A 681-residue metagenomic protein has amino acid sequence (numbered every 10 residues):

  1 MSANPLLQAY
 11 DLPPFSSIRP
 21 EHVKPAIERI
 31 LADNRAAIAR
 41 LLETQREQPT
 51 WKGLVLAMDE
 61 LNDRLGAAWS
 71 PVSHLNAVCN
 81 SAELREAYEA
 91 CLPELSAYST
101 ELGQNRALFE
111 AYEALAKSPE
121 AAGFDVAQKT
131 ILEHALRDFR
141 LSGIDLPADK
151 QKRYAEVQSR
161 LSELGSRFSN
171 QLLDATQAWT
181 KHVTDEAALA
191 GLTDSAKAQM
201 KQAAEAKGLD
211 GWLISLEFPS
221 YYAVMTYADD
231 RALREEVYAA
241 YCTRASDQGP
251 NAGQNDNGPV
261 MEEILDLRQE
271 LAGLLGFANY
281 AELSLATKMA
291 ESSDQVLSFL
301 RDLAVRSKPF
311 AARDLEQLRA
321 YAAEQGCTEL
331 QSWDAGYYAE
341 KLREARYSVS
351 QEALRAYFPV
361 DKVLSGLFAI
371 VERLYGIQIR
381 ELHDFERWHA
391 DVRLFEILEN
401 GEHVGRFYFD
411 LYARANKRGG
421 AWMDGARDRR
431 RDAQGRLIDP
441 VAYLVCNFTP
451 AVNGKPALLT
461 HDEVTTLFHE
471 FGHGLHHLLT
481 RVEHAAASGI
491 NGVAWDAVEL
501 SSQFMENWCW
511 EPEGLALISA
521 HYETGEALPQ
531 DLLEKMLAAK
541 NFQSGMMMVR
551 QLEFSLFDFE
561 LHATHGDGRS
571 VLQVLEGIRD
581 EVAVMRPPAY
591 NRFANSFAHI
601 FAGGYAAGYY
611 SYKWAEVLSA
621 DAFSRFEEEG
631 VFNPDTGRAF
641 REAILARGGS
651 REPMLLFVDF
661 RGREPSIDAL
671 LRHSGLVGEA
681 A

Functional and structural regions predicted by a protein language model:
M1-H22, R29, Q45, P49 (+15 more regions): C-terminal, non-catalytic "cap/extension" segments appended to globular domains
M1-I30, N34, A77, L84-E291 (+4 more regions): His/Asp/Glu-rich acidic catalytic environments and adjacent acidic regulatory segments
F15-I27, T50-V55, G253-N257, V296-L300 (+2 more regions): Membrane-entry segments of alpha-helical transmembrane domains in multi-pass membrane proteins
L31-G123, Q551-L561, H565-D580, V584-P587 (+2 more regions): C-terminal non-catalytic alpha-helical accessory regions
W51-G53, E83, Y88-L92, D256 (+4 more regions): Membrane-interfacial loop-to-helix junctions in multi-pass inner-membrane proteins
D63-H74, E133, R137, A239 (+3 more regions): Short, hydrophobic/amphipathic alpha-helical patches that form generic packing surfaces within helical domains
A127, I131-E133, R160-E163, N170 (+9 more regions): Active-site-proximal, well-structured secondary-structure segments within enzyme catalytic domains
T449-F468: Short pre-active-site segment immediately N-terminal to the catalytic Zn-binding motif
